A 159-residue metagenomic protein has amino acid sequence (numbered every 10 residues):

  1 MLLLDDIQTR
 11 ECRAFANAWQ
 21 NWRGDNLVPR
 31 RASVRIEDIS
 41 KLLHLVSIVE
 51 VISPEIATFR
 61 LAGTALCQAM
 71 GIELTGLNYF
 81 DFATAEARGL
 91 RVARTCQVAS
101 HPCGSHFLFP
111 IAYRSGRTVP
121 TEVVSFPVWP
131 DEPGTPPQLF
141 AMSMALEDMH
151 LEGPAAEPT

Functional and structural regions predicted by a protein language model:
L2-P158: Sensory/regulatory domains in signal-transduction proteins
